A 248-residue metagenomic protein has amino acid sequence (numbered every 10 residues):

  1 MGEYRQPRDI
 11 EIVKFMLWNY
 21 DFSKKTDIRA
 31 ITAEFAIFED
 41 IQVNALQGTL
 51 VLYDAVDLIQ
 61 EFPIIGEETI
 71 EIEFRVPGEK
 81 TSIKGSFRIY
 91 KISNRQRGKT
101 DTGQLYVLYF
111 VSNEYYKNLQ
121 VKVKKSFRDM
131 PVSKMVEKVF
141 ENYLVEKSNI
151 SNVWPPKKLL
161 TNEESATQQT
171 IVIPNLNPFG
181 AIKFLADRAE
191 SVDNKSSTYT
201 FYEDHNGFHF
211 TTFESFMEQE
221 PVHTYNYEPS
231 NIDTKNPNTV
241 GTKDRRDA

Functional and structural regions predicted by a protein language model:
M1-K122: Assembly/oligomerization scaffold segments
D101-R246: Charged- and aromatic-enriched interaction segments used to assemble and dock large macromolecular complexes
